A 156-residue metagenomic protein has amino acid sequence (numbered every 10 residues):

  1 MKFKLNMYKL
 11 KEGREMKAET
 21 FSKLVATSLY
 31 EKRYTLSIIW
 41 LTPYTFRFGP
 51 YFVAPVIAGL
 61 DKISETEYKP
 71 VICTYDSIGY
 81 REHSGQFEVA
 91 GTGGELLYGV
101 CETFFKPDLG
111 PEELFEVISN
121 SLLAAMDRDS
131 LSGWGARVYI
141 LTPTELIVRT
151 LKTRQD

Functional and structural regions predicted by a protein language model:
M1-D156: Long, low-complexity N-terminal extensions
